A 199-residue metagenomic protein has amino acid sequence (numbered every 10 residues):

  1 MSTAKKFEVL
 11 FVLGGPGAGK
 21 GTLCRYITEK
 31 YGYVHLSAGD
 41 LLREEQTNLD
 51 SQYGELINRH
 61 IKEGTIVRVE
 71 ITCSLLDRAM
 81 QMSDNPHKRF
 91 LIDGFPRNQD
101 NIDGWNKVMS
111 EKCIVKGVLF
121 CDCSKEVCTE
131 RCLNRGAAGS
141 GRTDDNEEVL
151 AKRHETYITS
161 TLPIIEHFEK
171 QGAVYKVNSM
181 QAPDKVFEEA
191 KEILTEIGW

Functional and structural regions predicted by a protein language model:
M1-W199: Glycine-rich phosphate-binding loop of ATP-dependent small-molecule kinases
